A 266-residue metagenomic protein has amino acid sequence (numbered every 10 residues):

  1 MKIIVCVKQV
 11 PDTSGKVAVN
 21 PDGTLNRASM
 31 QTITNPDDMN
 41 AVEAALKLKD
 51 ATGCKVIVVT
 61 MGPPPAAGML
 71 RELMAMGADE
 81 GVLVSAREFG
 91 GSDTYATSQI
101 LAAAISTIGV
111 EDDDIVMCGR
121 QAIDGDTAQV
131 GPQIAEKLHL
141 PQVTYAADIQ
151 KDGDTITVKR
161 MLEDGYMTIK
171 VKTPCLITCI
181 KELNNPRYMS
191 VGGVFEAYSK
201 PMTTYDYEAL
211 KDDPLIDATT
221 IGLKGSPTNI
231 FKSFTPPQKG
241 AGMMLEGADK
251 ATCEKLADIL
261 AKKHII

Functional and structural regions predicted by a protein language model:
M1-I266: N-terminal glycine-rich FAD/FM-binding segment characteristic of electron-transfer flavoproteins
